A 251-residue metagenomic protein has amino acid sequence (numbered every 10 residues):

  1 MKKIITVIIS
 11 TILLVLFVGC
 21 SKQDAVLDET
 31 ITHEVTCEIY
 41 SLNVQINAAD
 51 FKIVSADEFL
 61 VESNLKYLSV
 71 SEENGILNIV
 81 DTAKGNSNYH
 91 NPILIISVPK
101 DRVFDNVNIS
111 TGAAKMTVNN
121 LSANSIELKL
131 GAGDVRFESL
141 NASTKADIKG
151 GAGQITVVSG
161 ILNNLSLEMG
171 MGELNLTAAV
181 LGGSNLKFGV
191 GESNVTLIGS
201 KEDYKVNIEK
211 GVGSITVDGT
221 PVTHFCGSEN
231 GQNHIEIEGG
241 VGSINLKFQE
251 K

Functional and structural regions predicted by a protein language model:
M1-I4: Positively charged n-region of N-terminal signal peptides that target proteins for export
L16-G19: C-terminal motif of bacterial Sec signal peptides marking the signal peptidase cleavage site
S21-V80, Y89, I95-N106, M116-L121 (+5 more regions): Short linear S-[DN]-x-LW-Φ motif typified by the pepsin-like aspartic protease active-site region
L42-V44, I109, L128, L167 (+1 more regions): Active-site alpha-helical segments that house and flank conserved acidic catalytic motifs for diphosphate chemistry
N47, S71-E73, G112, G131 (+5 more regions): Structural motif
N108-T156: Right-handed parallel beta-helix
E138-L140, T144-D147, Q154-K251: Short, surface-exposed interaction patches in beta-rich subdomains that mediate adhesion/assembly near membranes
